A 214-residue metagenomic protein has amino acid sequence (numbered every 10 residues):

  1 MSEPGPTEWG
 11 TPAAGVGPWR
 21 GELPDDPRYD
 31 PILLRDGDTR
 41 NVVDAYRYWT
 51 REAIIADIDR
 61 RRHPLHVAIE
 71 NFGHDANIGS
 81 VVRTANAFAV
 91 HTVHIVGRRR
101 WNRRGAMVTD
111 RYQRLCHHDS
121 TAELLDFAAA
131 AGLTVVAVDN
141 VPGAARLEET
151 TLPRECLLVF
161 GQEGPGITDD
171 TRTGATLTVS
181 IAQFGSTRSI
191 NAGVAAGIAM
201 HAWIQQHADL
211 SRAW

Functional and structural regions predicted by a protein language model:
M1-W214: Post-transcriptional modification and biogenesis factors for structured RNAs of the translation apparatus
